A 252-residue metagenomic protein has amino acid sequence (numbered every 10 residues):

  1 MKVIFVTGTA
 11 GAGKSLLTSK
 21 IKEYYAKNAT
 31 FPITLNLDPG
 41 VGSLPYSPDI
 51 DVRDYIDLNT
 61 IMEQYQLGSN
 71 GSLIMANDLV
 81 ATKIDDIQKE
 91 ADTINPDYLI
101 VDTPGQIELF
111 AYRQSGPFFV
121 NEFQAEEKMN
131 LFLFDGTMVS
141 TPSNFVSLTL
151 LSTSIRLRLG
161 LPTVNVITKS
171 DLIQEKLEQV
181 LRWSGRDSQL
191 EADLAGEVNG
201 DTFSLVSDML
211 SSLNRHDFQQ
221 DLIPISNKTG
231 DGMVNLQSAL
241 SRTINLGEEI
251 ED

Functional and structural regions predicted by a protein language model:
M1-A12, L16-F118, Q124-M129: Nucleotide-state-sensitive switch-loop elements of NTP-binding domains
V6-T7, N36, I100-T103, N130-T137 (+3 more regions): Conserved beta-strand segments of the P-loop GTPase G domain that flank and frequently precede/overlap
G13, S226-I244: Conserved GTPase G-domain signal focused on the G5
P39-V41, G105, D171-Q174, T229: Short, glycine/acidic-enriched loop or turn micro-motifs at the edges of active sites
S47-P48, N144-F145, Q237-S238: Short coil/turn segments at secondary-structure boundaries
E108-D208, S212-R215: Conserved catalytic-core segment of NTP-binding enzymes
L213-K228: Beta-strand-loop-alpha "switch" segments that mediate conformational coupling across diverse proteins
L246-D252: C-terminal helical "lid" subdomain and adjoining coupling/linker elements of P-loop NTPases
